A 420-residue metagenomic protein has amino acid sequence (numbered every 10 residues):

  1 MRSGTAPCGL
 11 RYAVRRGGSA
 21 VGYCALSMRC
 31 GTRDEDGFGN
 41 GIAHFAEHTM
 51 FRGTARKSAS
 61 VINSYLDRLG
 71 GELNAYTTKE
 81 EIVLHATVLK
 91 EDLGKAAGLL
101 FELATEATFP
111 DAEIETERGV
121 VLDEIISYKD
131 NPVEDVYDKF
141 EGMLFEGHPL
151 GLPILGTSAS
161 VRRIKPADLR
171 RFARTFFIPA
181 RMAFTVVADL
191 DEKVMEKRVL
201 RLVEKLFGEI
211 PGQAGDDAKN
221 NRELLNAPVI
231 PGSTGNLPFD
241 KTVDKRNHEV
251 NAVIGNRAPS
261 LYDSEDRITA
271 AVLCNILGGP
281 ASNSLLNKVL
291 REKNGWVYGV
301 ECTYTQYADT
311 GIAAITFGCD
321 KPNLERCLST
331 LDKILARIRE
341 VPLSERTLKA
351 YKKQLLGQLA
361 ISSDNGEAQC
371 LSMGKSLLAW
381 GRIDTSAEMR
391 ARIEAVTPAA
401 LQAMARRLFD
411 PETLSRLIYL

Functional and structural regions predicted by a protein language model:
M1-V21: N- or domain-start disorder-to-order transition segments that initiate the globular core
Y23-G31, H248, G255: Short, hydrophobic/aliphatic alpha-helical segments
A25-T87, P280-W296: M16/MPP (pitrilysin/insulinase) zinc-metallopeptidase core fold and M16-derived inactive scaffolds
V61-L224, T242, E249-A252, A258-L261 (+3 more regions): Charge-rich, well-structured scaffold segments of protease-associated domains
P238-D240: Flexible, small-/acidic-enriched active-site or ligand-binding loops
C274-N275: Extended, non-catalytic structural segments that build the interaction scaffolds of large macromolecular assemblies
